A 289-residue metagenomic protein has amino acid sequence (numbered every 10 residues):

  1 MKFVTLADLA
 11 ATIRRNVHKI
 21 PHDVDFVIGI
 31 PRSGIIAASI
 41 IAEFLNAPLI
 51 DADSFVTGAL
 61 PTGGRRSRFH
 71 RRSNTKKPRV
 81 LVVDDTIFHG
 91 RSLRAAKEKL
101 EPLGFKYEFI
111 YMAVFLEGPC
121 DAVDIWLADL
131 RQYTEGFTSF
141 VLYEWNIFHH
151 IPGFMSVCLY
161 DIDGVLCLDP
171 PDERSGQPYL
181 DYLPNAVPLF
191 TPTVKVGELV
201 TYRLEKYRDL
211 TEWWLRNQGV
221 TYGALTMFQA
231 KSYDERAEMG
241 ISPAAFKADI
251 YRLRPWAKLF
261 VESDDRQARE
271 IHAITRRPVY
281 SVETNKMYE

Functional and structural regions predicted by a protein language model:
M1-T193, Y207-D209, W213-T226, M239-A245 (+2 more regions): PRPP-associated nucleotide enzymes
D23-V27, V196-L199, P255-L259: Short active-site oxyanion
L81-D84, E198-T201, K258-S263: Acidic beta-strand-to-loop metal/phosphate-binding motif
M112-V114, W256-E289: Acidic, Mg2+-coordinating phosphoryl-transfer loop and its flanking beta/alpha structural elements, shared across
K195-Y202, Y207: N-terminal helical cap/lid subdomain that shapes the substrate entry/recognition surface in HAD-like hydrolases
Q229-A237: Surface-exposed loop and turn segments in beta-propeller and other repeat-based domains that flank or scaffold
F246-P255: Acidic, metal-associated active-site segment
